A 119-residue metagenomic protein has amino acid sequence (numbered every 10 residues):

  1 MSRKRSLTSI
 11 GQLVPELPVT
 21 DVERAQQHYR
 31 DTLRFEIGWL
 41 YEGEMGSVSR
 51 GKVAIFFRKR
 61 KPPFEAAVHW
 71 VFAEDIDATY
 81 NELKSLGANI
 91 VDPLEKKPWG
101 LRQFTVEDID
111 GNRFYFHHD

Functional and structural regions predicted by a protein language model:
M1-Q26, A67-H69: N-terminal beta-strand motif that seeds the catalytic metal site of vicinal oxygen chelate
L13, E44, A67, G100-R102: Residue-level marker for the onset of beta-strands and adjacent loop->beta junctions in well-ordered domains
E16-P18, P98, F116-D119: Short beta->alpha transition motifs characteristic of CBS
V22, H69-R113: Vicinal oxygen chelate
D31-G38, A88-N89: Conserved acetyl-CoA-binding loop of GNAT-fold acetyltransferases
E36-A67, R113-H118: Conserved short beta-strand elements that form part of the metal-binding/catalytic scaffold of enzyme active sites
